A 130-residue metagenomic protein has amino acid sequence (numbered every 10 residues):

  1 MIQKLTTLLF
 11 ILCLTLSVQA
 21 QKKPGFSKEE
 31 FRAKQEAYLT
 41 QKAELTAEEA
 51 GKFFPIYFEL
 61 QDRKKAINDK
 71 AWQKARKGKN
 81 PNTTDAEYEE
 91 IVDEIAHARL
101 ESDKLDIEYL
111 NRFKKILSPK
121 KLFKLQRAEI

Functional and structural regions predicted by a protein language model:
M1-F26: Bacterial Sec-dependent N-terminal signal peptides
L12-T15, K28, Y57, V92: Helix-centric, low-specificity signal for extended rod-like, repetitive segments
V18, E44, F58, L122-F123: Generic hydrophobic/packing signal
K22-L39: Short N-terminal segments immediately surrounding and downstream of signal-peptide cleavage
Q35, L39-I116: Amphipathic alpha-helical segments
F113-Q126: Long amphipathic alpha-helical coiled-coil segments
E129-I130: Short, solvent-exposed aromatic-acidic interface loops
